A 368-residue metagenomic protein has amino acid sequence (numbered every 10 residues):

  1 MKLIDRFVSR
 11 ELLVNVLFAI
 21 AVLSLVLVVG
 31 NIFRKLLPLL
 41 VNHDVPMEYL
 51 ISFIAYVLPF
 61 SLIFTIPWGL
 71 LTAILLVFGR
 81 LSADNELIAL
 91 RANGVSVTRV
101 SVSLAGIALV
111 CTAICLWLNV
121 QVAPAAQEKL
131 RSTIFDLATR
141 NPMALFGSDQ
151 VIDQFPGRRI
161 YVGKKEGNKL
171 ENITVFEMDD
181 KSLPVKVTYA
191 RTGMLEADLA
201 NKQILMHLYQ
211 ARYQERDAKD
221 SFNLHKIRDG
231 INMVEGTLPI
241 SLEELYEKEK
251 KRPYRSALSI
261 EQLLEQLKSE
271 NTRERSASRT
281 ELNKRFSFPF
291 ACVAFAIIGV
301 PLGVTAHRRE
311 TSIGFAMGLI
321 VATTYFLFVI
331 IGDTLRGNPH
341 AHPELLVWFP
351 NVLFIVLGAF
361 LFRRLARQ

Functional and structural regions predicted by a protein language model:
M1-P156, I160-G167, K181-L183, M206 (+2 more regions): Transmembrane alpha-helices
Y161-G163, A190-A197: Extended lipid/amphipathic-ligand handling interfaces
G167-K169, A200: Short flexible coil/turn linkers enriched for glycine and charged/polar residues that connect secondary-structure
L170-N172, A190, L208: Hydrophobic residues on conserved beta-strands that form the core of alpha/beta folds
E177: Polar-ligand-bearing catalytic/cofactor-coordination segments of membrane-embedded or membrane-tethered inner-membrane
V185-Y189: Short coil-to-beta-strand transition motifs
E196-L199, Q203-I204: PDZ peptide-recognition modules
A211: N-terminal cationic and glycine-rich segments that engage phosphates or anionic surfaces
